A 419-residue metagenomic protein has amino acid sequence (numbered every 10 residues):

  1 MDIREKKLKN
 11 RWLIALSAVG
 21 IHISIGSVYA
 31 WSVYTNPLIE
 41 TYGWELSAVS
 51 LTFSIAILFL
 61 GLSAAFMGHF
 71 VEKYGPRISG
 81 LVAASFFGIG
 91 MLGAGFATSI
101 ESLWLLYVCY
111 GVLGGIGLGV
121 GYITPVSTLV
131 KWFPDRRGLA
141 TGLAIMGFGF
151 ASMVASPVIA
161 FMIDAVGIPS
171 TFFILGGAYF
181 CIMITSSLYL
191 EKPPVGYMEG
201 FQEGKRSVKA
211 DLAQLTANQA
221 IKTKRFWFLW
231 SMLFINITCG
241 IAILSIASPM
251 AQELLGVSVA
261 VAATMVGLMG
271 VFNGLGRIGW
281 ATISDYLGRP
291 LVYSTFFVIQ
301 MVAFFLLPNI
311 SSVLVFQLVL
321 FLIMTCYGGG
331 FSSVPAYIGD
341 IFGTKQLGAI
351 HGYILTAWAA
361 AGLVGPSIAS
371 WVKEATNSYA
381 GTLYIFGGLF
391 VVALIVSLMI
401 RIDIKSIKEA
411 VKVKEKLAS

Functional and structural regions predicted by a protein language model:
W31-N36, N218-W280, P335, G365: Extracytoplasmic gate region of multi-pass secondary transporters
L38, G119-F133, A140-T141, G329-F342: Intracellular juxtamembrane helix-capping segments at the cytosolic ends of symmetry-related transmembrane helices
L38-I39, F70-V71, V154-V166, T171 (+3 more regions): Interfacial helix-cap and linker-helix signal at transmembrane-aqueous boundaries of multi-pass secondary transporters
S63-P76, R277-G288: Helix-to-loop junctions at the C-terminal end of transmembrane segments in multipass secondary transporters
S85-S99, I299-S311: C-terminal ends and interior cores of transmembrane alpha-helices in multi-pass membrane transporters/permeases
L103-G119, V315-G328: Hydrophobic core of transmembrane alpha-helices in multi-pass small-molecule transporters, especially MFS/SLC-type
F148-V195: Helix-loop-helix hairpin linking two adjacent transmembrane segments in secondary transporters
C239, V261-Y337: C-terminal transmembrane helical hairpin of 12-TM major facilitator-type secondary transporters
